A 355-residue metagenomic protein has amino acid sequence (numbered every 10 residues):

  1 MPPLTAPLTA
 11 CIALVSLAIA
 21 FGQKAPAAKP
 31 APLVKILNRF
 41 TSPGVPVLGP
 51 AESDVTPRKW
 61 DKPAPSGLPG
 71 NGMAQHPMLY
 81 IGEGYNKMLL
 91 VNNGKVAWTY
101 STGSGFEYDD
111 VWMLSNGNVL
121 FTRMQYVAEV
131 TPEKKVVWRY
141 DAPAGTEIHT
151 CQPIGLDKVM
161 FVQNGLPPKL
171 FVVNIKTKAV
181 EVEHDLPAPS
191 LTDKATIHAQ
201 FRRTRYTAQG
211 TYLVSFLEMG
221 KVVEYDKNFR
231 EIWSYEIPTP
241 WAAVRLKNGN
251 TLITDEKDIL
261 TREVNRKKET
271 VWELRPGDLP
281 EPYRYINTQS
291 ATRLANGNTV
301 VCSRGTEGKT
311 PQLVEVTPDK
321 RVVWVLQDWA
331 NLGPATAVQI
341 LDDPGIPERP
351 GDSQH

Functional and structural regions predicted by a protein language model:
M1-L4: N-terminal secretory signal peptides that target proteins for export/translocation
P7-A20: Bacterial N-terminal signal peptides
K24-H355: Histidine-/acidic-rich catalytic cores in large beta-rich domains
